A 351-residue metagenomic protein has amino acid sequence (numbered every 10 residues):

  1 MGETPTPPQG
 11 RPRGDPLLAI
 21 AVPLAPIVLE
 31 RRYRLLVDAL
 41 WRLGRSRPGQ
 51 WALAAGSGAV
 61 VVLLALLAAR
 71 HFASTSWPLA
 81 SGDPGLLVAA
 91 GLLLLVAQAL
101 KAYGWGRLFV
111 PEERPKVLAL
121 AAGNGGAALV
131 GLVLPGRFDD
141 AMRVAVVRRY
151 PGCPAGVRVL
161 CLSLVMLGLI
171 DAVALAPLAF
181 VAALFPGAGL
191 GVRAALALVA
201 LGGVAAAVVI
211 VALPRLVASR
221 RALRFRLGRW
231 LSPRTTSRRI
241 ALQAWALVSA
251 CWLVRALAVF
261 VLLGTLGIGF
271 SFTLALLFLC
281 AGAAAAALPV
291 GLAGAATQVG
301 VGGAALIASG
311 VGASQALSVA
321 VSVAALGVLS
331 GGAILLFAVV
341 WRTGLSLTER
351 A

Functional and structural regions predicted by a protein language model:
M1-G126, V181-A287, A313-A351: Predominantly cytoplasmic-facing regulatory/coupling regions of multi-pass membrane proteins
A99-W105, L134-V144, A172, A287-G303: Transmembrane helix boundary and interhelical junction motifs in multipass membrane proteins
R107-E112, R143-G152, L167, L306-A308: Helix-loop junctions at the membrane interface of multi-pass solute transporters
A119-A122, D140-A141, C153-G168, V311-S322: Membrane-interface alpha-helices at helix entry/exit sites of multi-pass transporters
A121-P151: Extended non-transmembrane interhelical loops and adjacent amphipathic helices of multipass membrane proteins
V165-L184: Hydrophobic alpha-helical transmembrane segments of ABC transporter permease domains
G300-A316: Short, membrane-exposed interhelical loops at transmembrane-helix boundaries
